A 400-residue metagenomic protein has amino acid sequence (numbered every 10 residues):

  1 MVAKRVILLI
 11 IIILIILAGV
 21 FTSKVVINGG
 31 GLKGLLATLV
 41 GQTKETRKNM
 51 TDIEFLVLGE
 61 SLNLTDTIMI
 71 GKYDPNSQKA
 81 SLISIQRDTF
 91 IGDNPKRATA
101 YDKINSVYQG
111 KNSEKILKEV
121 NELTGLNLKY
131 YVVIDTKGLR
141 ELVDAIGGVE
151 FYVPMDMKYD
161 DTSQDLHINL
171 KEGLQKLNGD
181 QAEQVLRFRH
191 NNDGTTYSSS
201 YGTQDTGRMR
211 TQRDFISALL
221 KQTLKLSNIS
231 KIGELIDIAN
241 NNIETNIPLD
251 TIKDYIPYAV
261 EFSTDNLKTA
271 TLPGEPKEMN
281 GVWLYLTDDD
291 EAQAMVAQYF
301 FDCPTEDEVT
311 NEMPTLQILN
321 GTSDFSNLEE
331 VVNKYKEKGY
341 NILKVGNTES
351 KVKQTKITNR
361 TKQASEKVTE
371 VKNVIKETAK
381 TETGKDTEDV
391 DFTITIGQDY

Functional and structural regions predicted by a protein language model:
V2-Y400: Non-catalytic, solvent-exposed segments at the cell envelope interface
